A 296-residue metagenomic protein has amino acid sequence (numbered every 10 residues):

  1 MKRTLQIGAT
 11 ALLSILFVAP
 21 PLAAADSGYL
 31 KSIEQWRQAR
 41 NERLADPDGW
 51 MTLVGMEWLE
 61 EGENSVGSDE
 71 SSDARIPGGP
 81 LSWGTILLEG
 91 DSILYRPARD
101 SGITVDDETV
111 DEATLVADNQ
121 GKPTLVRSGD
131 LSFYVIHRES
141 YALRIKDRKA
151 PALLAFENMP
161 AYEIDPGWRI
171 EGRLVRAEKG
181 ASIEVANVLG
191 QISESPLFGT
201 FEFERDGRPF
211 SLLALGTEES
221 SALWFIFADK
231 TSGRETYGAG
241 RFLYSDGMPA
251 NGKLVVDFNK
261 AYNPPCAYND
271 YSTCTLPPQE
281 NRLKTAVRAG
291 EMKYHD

Functional and structural regions predicted by a protein language model:
M1-T4: Positively charged n-region of N-terminal signal peptides that target proteins for export
G8-A19: Bacterial N-terminal signal peptides
A24-E57: N-terminal pre-domain segments of enzymes
T52-L53, W58-P123: Forkhead-associated
G78-P80, T85-L94, I192-T236: Mid-length scaffold segments of soluble, non-membrane domains
D107-N119, P209-K260: An exposed acidic His-Trp-rich patch
R127-S193: Surface-exposed beta-loop interaction hotspot
M159, K230-R234, G247, K253-V255 (+1 more regions): Extended, aromatic/histidine-rich regions of cofactor-dependent oxidoreductases associated with respiratory
